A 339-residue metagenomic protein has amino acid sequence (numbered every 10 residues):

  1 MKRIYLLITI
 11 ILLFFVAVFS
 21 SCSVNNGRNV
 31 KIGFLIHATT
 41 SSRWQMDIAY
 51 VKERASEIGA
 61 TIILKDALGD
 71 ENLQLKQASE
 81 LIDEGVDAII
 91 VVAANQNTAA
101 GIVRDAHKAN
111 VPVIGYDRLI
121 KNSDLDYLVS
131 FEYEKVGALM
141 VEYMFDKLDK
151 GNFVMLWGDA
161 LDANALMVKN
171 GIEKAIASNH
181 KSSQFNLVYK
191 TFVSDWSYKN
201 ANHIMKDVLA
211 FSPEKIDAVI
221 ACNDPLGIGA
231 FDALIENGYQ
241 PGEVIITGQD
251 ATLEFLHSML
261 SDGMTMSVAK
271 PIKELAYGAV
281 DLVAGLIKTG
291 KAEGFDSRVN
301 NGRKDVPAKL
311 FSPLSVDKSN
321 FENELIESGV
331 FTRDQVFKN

Functional and structural regions predicted by a protein language model:
M1-K31, R104-A109, K338-N339: Short, low-complexity disordered leader/linker segments with a strong preference for bacterial N-terminal type II
L35-I48, L64-L73, A94-N95, R118 (+6 more regions): Hinge/beta->alpha junction and helix N-cap segments in small-molecule ligand-binding domains
I82, M144-D149, L209, A279-K291: Short, hydrophobic alpha-helical segments
V91-H107, I172, K190, S194-S258: Hydrophobic alpha-helical
N97-K135, Y143-D146, N152-G158, T252-L260 (+1 more regions): Flexible loop/hinge segments that line or gate small-molecule binding clefts
N164, I176-N179, G278, L282-N339: Hinge/cleft segment of the Venus flytrap/periplasmic-binding protein
C222-F231, L260, M266, K270-G290: Extracellular/periplasmic ligand-binding modules, especially the Venus flytrap/periplasmic-binding
